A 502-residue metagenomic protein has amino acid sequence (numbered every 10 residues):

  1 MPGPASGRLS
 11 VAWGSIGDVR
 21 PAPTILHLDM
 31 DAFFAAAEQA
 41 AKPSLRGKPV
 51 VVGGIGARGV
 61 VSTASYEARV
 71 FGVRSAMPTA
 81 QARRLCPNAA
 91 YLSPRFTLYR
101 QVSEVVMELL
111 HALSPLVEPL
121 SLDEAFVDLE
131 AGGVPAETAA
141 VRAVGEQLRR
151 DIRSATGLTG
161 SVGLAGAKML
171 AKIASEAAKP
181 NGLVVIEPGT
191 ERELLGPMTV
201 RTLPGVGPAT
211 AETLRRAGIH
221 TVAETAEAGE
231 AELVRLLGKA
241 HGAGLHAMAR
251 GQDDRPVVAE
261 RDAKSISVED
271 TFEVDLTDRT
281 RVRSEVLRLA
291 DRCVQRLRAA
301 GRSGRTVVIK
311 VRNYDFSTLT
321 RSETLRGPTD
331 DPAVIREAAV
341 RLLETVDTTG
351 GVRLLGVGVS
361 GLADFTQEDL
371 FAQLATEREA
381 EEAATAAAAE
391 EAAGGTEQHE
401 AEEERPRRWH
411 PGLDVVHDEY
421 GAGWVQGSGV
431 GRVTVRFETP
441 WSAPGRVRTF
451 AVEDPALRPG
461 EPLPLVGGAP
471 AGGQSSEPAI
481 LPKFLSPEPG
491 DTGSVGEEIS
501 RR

Functional and structural regions predicted by a protein language model:
M1-A243, A375-E379, T385-E402, H410-P411 (+4 more regions): Gly/Gly-Pro- and Ser/Thr-rich, intrinsically disordered tail segments characteristic of DNA damage-repair and tolerance
D18, T202, T210-L354, G361-F365 (+1 more regions): DNA-contacting surface of Y-family translesion DNA polymerases
E67, D315-S317, L325-R326, G431-V433 (+1 more regions): Short, surface-exposed beta-strand-loop junctions and turns on beta-sheet-rich folds
L120-E124, A165-K168, R302-T306, V352-L354 (+1 more regions): Short Gly/Ser/Thr- and Asp/Glu-enriched loop/turn motifs at secondary-structure junctions
G166, G218, E323-T324, G429-V430 (+2 more regions): A short beta-strand motif that forms part of the nucleic acid-binding face of small beta-barrel RNA-binding folds
L362-A392, P459-G472: Intrinsically disordered, low-complexity mixed-charge segments
A386-V435, S442, V447-T449: C-terminal accessory/binding modules appended to enzymatic or scaffolding proteins
R436-R502: Intrinsically disordered, low-complexity linker and terminal regions at domain boundaries
